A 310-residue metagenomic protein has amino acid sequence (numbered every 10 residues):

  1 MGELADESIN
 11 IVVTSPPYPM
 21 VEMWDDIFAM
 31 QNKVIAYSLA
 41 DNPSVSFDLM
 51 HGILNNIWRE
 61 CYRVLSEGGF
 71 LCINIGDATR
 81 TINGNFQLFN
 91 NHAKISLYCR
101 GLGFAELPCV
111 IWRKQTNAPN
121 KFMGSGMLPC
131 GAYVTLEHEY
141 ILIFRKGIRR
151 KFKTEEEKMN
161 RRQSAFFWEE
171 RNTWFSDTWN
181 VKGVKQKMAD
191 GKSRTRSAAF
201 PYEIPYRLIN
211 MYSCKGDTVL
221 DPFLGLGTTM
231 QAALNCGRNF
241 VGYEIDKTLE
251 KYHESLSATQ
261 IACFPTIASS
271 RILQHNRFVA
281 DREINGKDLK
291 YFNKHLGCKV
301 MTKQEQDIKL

Functional and structural regions predicted by a protein language model:
M1-M123, L128, A132, L136 (+1 more regions): S-adenosyl-L-methionine-dependent nucleic acid methyltransferase catalytic domains
A132-R149: Conserved beta strand-loop-helix elements of the APE1-like EEP
R149-R150, L249: Short phosphate-engaging motifs
K151-T154, M188-A189: Short acidic/glycine-rich loop or secondary-structure boundary segments that cap or lie
E157-W168: Active-site-adjacent helix-turn-beta-strand microarchitecture at beta-sheet edges that either contains or buttresses
